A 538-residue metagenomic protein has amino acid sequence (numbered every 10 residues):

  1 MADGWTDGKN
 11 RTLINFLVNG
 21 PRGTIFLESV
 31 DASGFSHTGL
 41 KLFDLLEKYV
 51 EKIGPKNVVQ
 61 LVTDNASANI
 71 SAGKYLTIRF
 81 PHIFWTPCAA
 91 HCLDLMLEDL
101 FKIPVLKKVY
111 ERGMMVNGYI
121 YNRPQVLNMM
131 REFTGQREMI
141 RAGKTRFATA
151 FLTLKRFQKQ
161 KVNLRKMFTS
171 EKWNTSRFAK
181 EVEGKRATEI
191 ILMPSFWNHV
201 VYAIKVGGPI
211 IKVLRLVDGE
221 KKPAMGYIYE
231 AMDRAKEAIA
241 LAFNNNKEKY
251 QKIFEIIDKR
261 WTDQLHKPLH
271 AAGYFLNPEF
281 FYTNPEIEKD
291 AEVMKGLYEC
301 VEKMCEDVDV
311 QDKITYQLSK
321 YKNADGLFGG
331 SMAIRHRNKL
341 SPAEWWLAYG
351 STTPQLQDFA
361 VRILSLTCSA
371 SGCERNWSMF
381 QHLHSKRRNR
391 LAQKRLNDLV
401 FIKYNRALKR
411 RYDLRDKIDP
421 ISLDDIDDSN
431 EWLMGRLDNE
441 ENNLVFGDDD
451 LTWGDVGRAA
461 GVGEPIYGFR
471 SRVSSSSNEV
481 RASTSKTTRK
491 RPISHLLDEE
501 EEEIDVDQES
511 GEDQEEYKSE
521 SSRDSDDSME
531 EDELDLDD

Functional and structural regions predicted by a protein language model:
M1-M139, G143-K155, K161-G184, T188 (+12 more regions): Active-site neighborhood segments
S33-G34, V59, E98, K102 (+3 more regions): C-terminal regulatory segments
Q158, V201-I204: Short amphipathic alpha-helical segments with heptad-repeat character
